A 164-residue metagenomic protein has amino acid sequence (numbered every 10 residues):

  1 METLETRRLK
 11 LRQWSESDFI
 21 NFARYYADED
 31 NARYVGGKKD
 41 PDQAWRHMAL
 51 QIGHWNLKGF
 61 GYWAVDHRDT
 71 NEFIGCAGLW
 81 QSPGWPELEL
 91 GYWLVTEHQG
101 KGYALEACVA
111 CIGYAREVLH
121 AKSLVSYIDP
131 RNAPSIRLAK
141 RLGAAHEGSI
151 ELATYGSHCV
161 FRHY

Functional and structural regions predicted by a protein language model:
M1-Y34, A49-G53, A64-Y164: Acyl-donor (CoA/ACP) binding surface of acyl/acetyltransferases
P41-G59: Active-site rim helix/loop that mediates acceptor-substrate recognition in acyltransferases
